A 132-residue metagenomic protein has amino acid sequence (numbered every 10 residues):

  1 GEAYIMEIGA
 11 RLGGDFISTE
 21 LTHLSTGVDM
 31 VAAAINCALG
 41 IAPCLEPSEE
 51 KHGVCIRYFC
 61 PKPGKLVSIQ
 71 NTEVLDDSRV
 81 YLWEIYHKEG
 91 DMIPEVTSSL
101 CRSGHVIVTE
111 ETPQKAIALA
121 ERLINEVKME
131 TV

Functional and structural regions predicted by a protein language model:
G1-Y4: Conserved protein kinase catalytic/activation segment
G9-V67: Active-site "cap" helix and flanking loop/linker of ATP-utilizing ligase/carboxylase catalytic domains
D15-S18, V80, K128-M129: A short, polar/proline- and glycine-enriched secondary-structure boundary/capping micro-motif
S18, L66-N71, E95-T97, I117-L119: Short conserved micro-motifs at the rims of enzyme active sites and ligand-binding pockets
C44-S48, E73-V74, I93-T97: Short proline/glycine-enriched turn/loop segments at secondary-structure junctions
K51-I56, S78-V80, C101-S103: Active-site lining segments that contact anionic ligands and/or coordinate catalytic metals
F59-D91: Glycine-rich active-site loop/lid that clamps phosphate-bearing ligands
H87-V132: Generic C-terminus detector
